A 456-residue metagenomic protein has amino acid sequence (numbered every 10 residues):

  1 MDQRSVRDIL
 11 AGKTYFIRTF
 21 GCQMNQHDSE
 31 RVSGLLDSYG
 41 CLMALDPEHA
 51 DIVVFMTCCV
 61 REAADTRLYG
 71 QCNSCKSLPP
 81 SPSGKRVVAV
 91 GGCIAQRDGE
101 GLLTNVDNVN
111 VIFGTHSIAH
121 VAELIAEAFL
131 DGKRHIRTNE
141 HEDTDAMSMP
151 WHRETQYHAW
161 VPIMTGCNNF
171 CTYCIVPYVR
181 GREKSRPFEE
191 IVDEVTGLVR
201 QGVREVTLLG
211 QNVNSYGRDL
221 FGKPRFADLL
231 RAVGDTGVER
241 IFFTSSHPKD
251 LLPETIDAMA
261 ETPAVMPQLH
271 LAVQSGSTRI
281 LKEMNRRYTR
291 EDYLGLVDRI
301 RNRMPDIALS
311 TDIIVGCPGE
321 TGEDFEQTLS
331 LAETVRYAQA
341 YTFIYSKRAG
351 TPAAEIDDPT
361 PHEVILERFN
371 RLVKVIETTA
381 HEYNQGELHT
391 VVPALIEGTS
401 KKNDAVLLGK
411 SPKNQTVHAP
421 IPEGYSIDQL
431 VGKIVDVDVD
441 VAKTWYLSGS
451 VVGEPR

Functional and structural regions predicted by a protein language model:
M1-Y216, E254, M259, L269 (+5 more regions): Proteins enriched for Cys/Gly/acidic motifs involved in redox and nucleic-acid/cofactor modification
D2, E355-R456: Terminal RNA-binding accessory module
T19, S245, V273-S275, I396-G398 (+1 more regions): Flexible glycine-/small-residue-rich
C59-V60, R180-G181, L220-K223, K282-T289 (+1 more regions): Short glycine-enriched, charge-decorated loop/helix-capping segments at active-site entrances that position
K85-G92, R97, R200-F325: Conserved SAM/AdoMet-binding glycine-rich loop
E154-Y157, C167-N169, V265, S275 (+5 more regions): Short flexible coil/turn linkers enriched for glycine and charged/polar residues that connect secondary-structure
C171, I191, L208, F243 (+7 more regions): Conserved, mostly hydrophobic/aromatic
E320, Q327, V335-Y337: Contiguous mid-protein beta-loop-alpha structural module that forms a pocket-lining wall or clamp of enzyme active
